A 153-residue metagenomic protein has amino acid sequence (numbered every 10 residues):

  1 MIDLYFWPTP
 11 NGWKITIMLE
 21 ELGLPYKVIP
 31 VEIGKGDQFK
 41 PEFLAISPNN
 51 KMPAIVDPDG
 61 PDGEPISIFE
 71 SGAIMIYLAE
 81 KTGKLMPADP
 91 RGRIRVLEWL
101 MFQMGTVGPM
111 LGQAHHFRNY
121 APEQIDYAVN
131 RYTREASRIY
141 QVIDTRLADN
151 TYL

Functional and structural regions predicted by a protein language model:
M1-S137: GST-like domain detector, emphasizing the conserved glutathione-binding G-site in the N-terminal thioredoxin-like
K84, T145-L153: Surface-exposed helix-capping loop/turn segments at secondary-structure junctions
A121-Q124, D144-A148: Short, local alpha-helical segments
E135-R138, V142-R146: Solvent-exposed, charged/polar functional surfaces in cytosolic regulatory/catalytic domains
